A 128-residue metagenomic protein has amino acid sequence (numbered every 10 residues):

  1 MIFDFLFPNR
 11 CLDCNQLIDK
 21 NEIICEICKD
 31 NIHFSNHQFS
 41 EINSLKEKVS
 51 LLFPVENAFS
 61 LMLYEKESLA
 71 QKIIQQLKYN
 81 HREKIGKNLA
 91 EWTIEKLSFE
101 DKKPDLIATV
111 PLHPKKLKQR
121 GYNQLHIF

Functional and structural regions predicted by a protein language model:
M1-F128: Glycine-rich phosphate/pyrophosphate-handling loop used in enzymes and phosphotransfer proteins
